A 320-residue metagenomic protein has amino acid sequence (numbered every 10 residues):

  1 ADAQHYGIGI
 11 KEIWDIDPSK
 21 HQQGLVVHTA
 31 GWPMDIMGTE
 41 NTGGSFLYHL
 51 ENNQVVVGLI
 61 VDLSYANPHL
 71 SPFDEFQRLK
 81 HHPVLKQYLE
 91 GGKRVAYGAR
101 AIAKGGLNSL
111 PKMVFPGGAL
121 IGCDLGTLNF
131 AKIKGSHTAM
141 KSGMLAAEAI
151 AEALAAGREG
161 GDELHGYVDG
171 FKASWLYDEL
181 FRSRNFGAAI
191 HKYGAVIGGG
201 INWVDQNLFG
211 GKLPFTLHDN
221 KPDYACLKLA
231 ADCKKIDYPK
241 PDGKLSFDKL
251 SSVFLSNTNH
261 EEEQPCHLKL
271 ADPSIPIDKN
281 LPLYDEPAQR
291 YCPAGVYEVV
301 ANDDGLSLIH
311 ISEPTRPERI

Functional and structural regions predicted by a protein language model:
A1-L85, L145: Predominantly flavin-linked oxidoreductase catalytic cores and closely associated redox partners
E40-N41, P111-F115: Short, flexible loop/turn motifs enriched in small residues
N67, S109-K112, F130-T138, R158-D162 (+1 more regions): Alpha-helix capping and helix-loop boundary segments enriched in small/acidic/polar residues
Q87-N108: Flavin (FAD/FMN) cofactor-binding core of flavoprotein oxidoreductases
V114-A131, V296-E298: Short FAD-binding loop at a beta-strand-to-alpha-helix junction that anchors the flavin cofactor in diverse
G126-K132, E148-G194, S307-L308: Active-site-proximal substrate-binding core of FAD-dependent oxidoreductases
K172-G305, R316: Ferredoxin-type iron-sulfur electron-transfer modules and their immediate structural context
I309-I320: Single conserved hydrophobic/aromatic residue that forms the stacking wall/gate of nucleotide- or nucleobase-binding
